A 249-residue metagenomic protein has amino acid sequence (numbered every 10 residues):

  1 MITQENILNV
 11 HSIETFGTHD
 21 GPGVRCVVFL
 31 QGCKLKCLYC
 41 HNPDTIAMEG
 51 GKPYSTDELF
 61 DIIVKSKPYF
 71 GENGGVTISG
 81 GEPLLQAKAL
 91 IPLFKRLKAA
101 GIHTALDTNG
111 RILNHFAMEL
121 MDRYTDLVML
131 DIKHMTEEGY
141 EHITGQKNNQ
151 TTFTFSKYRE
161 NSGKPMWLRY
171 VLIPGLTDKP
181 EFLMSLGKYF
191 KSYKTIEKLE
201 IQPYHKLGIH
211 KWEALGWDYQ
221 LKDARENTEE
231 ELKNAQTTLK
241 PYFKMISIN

Functional and structural regions predicted by a protein language model:
M1-H19, P174-N249: Auxiliary Fe-S-binding modules of radical SAM enzymes
I2-T3, H19-G21, F70, M121: Solvent-exposed alpha-helices and their adjacent loops that cap or buttress functional pockets in soluble metabolic
E5, S12-E14, T18-Y54: Canonical Radical SAM [4Fe-4S] cluster-binding loop centered on the CxxxCxxC motif and its immediate flanking residues
P43-V76: Conserved alpha-helical substructure of the radical SAM core
D44-M48, E141-N148, G216-A224: Short glycine-enriched, charge-decorated loop/helix-capping segments at active-site entrances that position
V64-P68, E72-G75, G80, L84-A214: Conserved AdoMet/S-adenosylmethionine-binding subsite of the radical SAM
